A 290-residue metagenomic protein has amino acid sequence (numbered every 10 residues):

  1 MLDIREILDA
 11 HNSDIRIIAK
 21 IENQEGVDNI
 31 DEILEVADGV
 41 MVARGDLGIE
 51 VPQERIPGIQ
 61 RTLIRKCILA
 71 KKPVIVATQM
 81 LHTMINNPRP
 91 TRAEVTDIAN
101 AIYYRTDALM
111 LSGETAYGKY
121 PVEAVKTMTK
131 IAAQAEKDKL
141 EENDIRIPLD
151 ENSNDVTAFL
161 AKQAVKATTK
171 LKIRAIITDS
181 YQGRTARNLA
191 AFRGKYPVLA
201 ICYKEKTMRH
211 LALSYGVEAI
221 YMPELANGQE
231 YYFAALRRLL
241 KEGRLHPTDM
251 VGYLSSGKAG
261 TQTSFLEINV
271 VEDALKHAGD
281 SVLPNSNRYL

Functional and structural regions predicted by a protein language model:
M1-L290: Non-catalytic helical/linker scaffolds that mediate oligomerization, partner binding, and domain coupling around large
